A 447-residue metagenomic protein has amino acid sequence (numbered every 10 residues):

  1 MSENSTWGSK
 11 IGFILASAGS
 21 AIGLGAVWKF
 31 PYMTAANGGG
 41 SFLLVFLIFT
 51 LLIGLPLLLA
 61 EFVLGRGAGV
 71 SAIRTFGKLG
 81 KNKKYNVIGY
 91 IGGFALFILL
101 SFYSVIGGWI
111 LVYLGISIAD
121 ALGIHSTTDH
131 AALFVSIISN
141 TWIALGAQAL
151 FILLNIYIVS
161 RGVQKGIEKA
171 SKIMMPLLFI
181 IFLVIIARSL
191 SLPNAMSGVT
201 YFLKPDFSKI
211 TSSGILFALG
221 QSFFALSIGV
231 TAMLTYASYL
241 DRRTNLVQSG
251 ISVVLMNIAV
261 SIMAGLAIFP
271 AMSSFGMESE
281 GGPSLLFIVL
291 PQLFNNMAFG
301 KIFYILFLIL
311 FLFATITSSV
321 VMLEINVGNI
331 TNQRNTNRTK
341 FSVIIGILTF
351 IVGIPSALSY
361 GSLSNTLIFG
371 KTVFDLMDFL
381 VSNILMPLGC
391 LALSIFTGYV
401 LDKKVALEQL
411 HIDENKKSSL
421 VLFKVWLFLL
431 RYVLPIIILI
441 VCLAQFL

Functional and structural regions predicted by a protein language model:
M1-W28, L57-F62, R66-L79, K83-Y90 (+2 more regions): Membrane-interface "cap" regions at the ends of multi-pass membrane proteins
S2-W7, E168, K172-I316, K340-F341: Membrane-embedded translocation segments of transport machinery
N4, Y32-N37, G67-I91, S104-Q164 (+5 more regions): Inter-helical loop and helix-membrane interface segments of multi-pass membrane transporters/permeases
G8, L15-G25, L100, S104 (+5 more regions): Hydrophobic, membrane-embedded alpha-helices of multi-pass small-molecule transporters
G12-F49, T231-A237, V247-I251, L255-M256 (+2 more regions): Transmembrane helix-boundary motif of multi-pass solute transporters/channels
G12-I14, S20, L145-G146, M256-I262 (+4 more regions): Loop-to-transmembrane helix boundary motifs in multi-pass membrane proteins
G107-S139, Y239-R243, Q248, S252-V260 (+5 more regions): Helix-loop-helix connectors at the membrane interface of multi-pass transporters/channels
L145, T372-I395, S418-L447: A generic transmembrane alpha-helix motif of multi-pass inner-membrane proteins
